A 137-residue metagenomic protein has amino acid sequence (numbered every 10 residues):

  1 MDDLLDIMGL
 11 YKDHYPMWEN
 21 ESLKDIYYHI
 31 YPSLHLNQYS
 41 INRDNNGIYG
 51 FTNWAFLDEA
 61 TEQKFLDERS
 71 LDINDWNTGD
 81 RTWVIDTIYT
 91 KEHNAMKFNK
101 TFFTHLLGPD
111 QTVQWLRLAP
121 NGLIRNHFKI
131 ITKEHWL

Functional and structural regions predicted by a protein language model:
M1-D2, D44-Y49, N94-K97: Generic structural signal for short, solvent-exposed loop/turn connectors between secondary structure elements
M1-I26: Short amphipathic alpha-helix that is part of the acyltransferase structural core
D25, L34-N37, G79, K97: Short, well-structured alpha-helical interface segments that form or flank functional binding sites
Y28-D44, G50, F56-E59: A short helix-loop-beta-strand connector motif used in the catalytic cores of GNAT acetyltransferases and, in some
Y39-I41, I48-N53, R81-I85, Q114: Ordered hydrophobic segments in well-structured contexts
R43-G47, L118-N121: Short, flexible beta-strand-to-coil junctions
A60-H135: Acyl-donor binding region in acyl/amide transferases
